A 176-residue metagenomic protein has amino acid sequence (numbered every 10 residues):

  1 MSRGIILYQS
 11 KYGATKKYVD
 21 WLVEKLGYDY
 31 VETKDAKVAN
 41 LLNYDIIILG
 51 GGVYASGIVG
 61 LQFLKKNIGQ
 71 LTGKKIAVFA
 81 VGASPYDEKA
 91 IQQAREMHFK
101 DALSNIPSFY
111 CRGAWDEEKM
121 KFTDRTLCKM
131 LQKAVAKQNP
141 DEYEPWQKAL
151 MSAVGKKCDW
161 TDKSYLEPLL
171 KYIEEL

Functional and structural regions predicted by a protein language model:
M1-T72, E167-L176: N-terminal beta1-alpha1-beta2 submodule of the flavodoxin-like/Rossmannoid cofactor-binding fold
D29, S56-L176: FMN-binding flavodoxin-like domain, especially the glycine-rich phosphate-binding loop
